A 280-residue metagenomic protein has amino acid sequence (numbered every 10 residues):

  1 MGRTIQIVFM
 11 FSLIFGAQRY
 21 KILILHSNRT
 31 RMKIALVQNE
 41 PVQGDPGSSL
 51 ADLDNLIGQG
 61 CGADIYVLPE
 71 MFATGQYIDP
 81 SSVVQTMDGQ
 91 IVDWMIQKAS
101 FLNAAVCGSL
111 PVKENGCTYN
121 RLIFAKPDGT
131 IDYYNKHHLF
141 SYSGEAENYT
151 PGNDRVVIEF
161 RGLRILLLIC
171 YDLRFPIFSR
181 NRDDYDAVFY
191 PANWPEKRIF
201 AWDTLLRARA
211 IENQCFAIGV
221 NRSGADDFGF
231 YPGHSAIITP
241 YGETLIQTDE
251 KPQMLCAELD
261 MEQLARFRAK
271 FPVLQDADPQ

Functional and structural regions predicted by a protein language model:
M1-F15: Extreme N-terminal basic, low-complexity initiation segments that serve as generic localization/processing leaders
I14-N28: Short, positively charged and aromatic/hydrophobic N-terminal segments
R31-A35: Extreme N-terminal starter segment of soluble prokaryotic enzymes
Q38-Q43: Short polar catalytic/cofactor-binding loops
P46-G47, A51-P127, E196-C215: Cys-nucleophile CN-hydrolase/nitrilase-fold catalytic domain and related Cys-dependent amidase chemistry that acts on
Q90-C107, R174-L255: CN hydrolase (nitrilase-like) catalytic-core segments centered on the catalytic cysteine and neighboring Lys/Glu
L110, R121-F124, V156, S235-I237 (+1 more regions): Short beta-strand scaffold segments in enzyme catalytic cores
K113-D183, K197-T204, R266-V273: Active-site catalytic loop in hydrolytic enzyme cores
